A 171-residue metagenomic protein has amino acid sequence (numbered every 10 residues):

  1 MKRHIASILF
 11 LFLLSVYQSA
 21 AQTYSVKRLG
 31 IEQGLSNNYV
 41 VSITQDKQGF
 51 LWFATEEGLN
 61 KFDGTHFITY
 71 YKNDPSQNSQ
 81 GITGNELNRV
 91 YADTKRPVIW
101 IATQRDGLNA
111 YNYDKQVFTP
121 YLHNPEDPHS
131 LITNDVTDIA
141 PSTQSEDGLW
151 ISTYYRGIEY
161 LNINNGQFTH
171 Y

Functional and structural regions predicted by a protein language model:
M1-Y171: Carboxylate-rich, polar loop motifs that coordinate divalent cations or form catalytic acidic clusters
